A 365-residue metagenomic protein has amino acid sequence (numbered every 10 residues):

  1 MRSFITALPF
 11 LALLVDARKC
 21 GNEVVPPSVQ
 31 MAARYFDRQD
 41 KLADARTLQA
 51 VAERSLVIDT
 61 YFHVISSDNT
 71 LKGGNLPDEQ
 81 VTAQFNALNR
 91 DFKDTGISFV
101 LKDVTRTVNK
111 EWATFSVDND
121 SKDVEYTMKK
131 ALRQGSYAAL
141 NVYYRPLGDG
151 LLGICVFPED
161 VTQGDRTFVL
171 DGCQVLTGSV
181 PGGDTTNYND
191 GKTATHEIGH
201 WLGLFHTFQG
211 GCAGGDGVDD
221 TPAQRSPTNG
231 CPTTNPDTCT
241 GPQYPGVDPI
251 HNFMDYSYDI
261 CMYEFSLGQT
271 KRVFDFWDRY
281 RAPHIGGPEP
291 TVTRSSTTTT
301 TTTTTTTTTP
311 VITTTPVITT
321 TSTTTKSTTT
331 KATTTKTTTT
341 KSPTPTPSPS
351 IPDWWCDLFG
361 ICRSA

Functional and structural regions predicted by a protein language model:
M1-K19, S364-A365: Fungal secretory targeting signals
D16-A138, R145-G148, P290-T308, T313-T314 (+1 more regions): Propeptide-to-catalytic entry region of secreted or membrane-anchored zinc metalloproteases
N69-P77, G183-Y188, I260-C261: Second-shell loop/turn segments in exported
T82-G230: Metzincin-family zinc-dependent endopeptidase catalytic domain
Q163, T221-T297, G360: Metalloprotease/metallohydrolase-associated module, dominated by Zn2+-dependent proteases
E289-A365: Fungal extracellular serine/threonine-rich, low-complexity, intrinsically disordered "mucin-like" regions of secreted
